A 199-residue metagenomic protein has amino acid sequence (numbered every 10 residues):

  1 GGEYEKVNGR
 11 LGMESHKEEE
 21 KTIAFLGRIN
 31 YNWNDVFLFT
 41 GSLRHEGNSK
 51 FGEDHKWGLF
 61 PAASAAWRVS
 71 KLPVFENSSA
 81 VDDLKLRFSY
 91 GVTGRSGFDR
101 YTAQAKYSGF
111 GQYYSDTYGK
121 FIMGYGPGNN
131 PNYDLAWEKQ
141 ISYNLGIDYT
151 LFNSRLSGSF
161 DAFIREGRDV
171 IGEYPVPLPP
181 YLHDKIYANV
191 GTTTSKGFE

Functional and structural regions predicted by a protein language model:
G1-E199: Extracellular/periplasmic, surface-exposed regions of secreted and cell-surface proteins
